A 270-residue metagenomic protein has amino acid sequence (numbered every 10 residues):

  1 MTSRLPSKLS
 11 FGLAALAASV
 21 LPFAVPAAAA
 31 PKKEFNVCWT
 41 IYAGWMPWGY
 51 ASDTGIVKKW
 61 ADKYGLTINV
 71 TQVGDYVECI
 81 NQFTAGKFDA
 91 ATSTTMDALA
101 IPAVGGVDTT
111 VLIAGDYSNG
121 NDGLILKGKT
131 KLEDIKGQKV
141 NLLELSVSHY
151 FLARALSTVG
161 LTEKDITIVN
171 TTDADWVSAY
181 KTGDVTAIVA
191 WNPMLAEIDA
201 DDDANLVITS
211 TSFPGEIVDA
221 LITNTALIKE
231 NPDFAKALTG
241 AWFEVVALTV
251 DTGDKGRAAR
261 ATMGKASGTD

Functional and structural regions predicted by a protein language model:
M1, K129, I222-N224: Intrinsically disordered/low-complexity terminal segments and short unstructured peptides
T2-L13: Bacterial N-terminal signal peptides that target proteins for export
A14-A17, V104: Extended rod-forming repeat segments used as scaffolds/tethers
A18-A27: C-terminal segment of classical bacterial N-terminal signal peptides
F23, I56, T84, D203 (+1 more regions): Charged, amphipathic alpha-helical interaction segments
A29-N170, T186-P193, N205-T211, G215: Short, glycine-/small- and polar/acidic-enriched structural segments that line small-molecule recognition paths
D97, A174-G268: Pocket-lining segment of extracytoplasmic ligand-binding domains
